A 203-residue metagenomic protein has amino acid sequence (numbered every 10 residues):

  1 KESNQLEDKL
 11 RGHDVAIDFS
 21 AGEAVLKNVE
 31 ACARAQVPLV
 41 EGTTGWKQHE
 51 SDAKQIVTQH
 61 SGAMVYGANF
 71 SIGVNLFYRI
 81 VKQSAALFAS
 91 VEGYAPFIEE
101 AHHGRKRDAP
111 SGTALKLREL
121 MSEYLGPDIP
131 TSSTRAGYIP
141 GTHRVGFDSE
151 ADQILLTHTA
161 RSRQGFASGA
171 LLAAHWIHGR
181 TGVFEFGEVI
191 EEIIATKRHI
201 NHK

Functional and structural regions predicted by a protein language model:
K1-L10, E92-K197: C-terminal substrate-binding/catalytic lobe of Rossmann-fold NAD(P)-dependent oxidoreductases
K1-R34: N-terminal glycine-/serine-/threonine-rich beta1-alpha1-beta2 phosphate-ribose binding loop of Rossmann-like
G22, L26, Y78, Q164: Glycine-rich phosphate-binding loop at the start of an alpha helix
V29-E30, R34, T43-G67, I72-A86: Rossmann-fold NAD(P)-binding glycine/threonine-rich loop
P38-L39: A short hydrophobic/small-residue beta-strand
H199-H202: Intrinsic-disorder-associated, low-complexity terminal segments enriched in Asp/Asn/His/Tyr and depleted of Lys/Arg
